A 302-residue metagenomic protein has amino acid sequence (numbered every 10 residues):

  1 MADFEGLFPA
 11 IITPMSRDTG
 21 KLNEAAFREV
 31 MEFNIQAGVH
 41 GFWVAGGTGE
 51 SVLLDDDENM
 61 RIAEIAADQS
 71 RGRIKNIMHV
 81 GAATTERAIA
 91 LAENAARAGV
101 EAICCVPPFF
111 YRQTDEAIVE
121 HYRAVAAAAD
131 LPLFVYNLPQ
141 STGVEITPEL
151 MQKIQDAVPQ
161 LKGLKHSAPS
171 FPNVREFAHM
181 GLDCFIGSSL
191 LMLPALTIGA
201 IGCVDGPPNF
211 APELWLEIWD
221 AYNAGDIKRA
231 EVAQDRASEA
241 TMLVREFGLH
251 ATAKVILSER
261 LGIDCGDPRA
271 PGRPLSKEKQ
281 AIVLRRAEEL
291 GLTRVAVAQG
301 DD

Functional and structural regions predicted by a protein language model:
A2-G143, K153, V297: Active-site beta->alpha loop and helix N-cap motifs at the rims of alpha/beta catalytic domains
D3-P14, A37-V39, T197-A200, V204 (+1 more regions): C-terminal alpha-helical cap/extension of soluble enzyme domains
M15-E24, D156-L161, S258-D264: Short, charged helix-to-loop "capping" segments that act as catalytic/coupling loops
F27, N59, A63, A88 (+7 more regions): A general structural signal for well-ordered alpha-helical segments in protein cores
G47, A82, P108, P139 (+5 more regions): Residue-level "edge-of-site" marker
D68-I74, A98-G99, A129-L131, D156-Q160 (+3 more regions): Short helix-capping segments at alpha-helix termini
A126-A128, P139-F247: Catalytic alpha/beta core domains of metabolic enzymes, predominantly
